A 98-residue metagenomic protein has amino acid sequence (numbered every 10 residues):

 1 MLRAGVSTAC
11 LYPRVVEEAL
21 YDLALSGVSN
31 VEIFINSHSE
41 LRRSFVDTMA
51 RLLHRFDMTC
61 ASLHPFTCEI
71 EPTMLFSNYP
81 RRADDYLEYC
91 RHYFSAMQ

Functional and structural regions predicted by a protein language model:
M1-Q98: N-terminal pre-domain/capping segments
